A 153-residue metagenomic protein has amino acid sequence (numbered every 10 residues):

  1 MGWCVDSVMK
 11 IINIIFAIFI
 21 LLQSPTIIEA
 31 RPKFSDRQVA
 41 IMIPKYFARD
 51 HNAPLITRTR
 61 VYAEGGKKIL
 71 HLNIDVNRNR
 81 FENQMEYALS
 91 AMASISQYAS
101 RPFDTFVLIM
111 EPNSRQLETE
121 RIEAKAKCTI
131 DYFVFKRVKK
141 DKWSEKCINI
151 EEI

Functional and structural regions predicted by a protein language model:
K10-A17: Sec-dependent signal peptide recognition, specifically the positively charged N-region followed immediately by
I20-S24: Hydrophobic core
T26-A30: Sec/Tat signal peptide C-region and signal peptidase I cleavage site
R31-V76, R101-I153: Polar/charged, Gly/Pro-rich intrinsically disordered segments
K33-R37, F81-E86: Soluble non-cytosolic domains of exported or imported proteins
E82-P102: Short, non-transmembrane amphipathic alpha-helical segments
